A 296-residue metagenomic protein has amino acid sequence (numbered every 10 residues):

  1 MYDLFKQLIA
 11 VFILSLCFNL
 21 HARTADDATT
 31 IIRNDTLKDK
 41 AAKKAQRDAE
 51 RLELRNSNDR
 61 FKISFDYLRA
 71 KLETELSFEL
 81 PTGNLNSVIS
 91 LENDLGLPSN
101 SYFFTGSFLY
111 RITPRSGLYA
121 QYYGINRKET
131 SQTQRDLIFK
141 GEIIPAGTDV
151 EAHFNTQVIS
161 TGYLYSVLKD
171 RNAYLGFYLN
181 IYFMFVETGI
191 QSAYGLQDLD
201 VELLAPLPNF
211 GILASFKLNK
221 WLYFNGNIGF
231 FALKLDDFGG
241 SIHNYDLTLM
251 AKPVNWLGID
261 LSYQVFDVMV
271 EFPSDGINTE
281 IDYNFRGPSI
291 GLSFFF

Functional and structural regions predicted by a protein language model:
R23-Y122, F295: Short glycine/proline- and aromatic-enriched beta-strand/turn motifs that initiate or cap beta-hairpins
R60, S101-T105, T156-S160, A205-N209 (+2 more regions): Transmembrane beta-barrel architecture of outer-membrane proteins
F65-R69, A120-G124, F177-F183, A214 (+3 more regions): Transmembrane beta-barrel strands of outer-membrane/channel proteins
Y67, Y110-I112, Y165-V167, I181 (+3 more regions): Residue-level signature of outer-membrane beta-barrel architecture
E73-S101, G124-Q157, M184-L203, L233-D236 (+1 more regions): Extracellular/periplasm-exposed beta-strand and loop segments of Gram-negative cell-envelope proteins, dominated by
L80, F183-V254, F266-M269, F296: Outer-membrane beta-barrel transmembrane domain signature
R115-L118, D170-A173, K220-F224, N255-I259: Repeated loop/turn-to-beta-strand initiation elements of outer-membrane beta-barrel proteins
A251, Y283-F296: Outer-membrane beta-barrel "beta-signal"
